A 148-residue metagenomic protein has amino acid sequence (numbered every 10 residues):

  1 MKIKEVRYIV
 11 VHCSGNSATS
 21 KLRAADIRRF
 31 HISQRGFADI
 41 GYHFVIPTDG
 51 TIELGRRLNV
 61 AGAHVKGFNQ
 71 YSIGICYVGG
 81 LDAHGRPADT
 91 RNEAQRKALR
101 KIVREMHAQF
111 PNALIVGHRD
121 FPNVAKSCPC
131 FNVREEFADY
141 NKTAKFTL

Functional and structural regions predicted by a protein language model:
M1-D39: Cell wall/extracellular polymer interaction/catalysis modules
M1-S14, T48-I52, R57, F68-I73 (+1 more regions): Basic/polar, cationic surfaces and motifs that engage anionic cell-wall and phosphate/carboxylate ligands
L22, A63-G67: A short, polar/proline- and glycine-enriched secondary-structure boundary/capping micro-motif
S33-G36, G41, G50, G62: Glycine-centered flexibility motif
R57-A63: Alpha-helical scaffolding within the catalytic cores of extracellular/periplasmic polymer-degrading hydrolases
